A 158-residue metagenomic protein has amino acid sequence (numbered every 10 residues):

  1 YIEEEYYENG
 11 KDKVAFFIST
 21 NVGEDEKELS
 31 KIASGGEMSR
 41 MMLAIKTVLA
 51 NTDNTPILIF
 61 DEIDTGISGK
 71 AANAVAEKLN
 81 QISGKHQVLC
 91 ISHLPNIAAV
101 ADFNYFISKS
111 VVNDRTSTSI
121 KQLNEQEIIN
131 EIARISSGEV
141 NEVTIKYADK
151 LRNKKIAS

Functional and structural regions predicted by a protein language model:
Y1-M38: SMC-family hinge/dimerization module
G10-D12, T52-N54, S83-K85: Short loop/turn elements that form and flank the Walker-type P-loop nucleotide-binding site in RecA-like NTPase cores
A15-F16, I32, R40-A44, I128-G138: Internal helix-turn-beta structural module
A15-F16, T20-V22, G36-L58: GG-anchored amphipathic helix commonly corresponding to the ABC/SMC/Rad50 NBD signature/C-loop
K27, T52-D53, T65-N73: Conserved D-loop-proximal element of ABC-family nucleotide-binding domains
L29-S34, T65-I67, I120-L123: Short, contiguous acidic/charged loop-to-helix segments that flank catalytic cores in large enzymes
D61-E62: Walker B catalytic acidic pair
K70-S158: C-terminal lobe/lid and adjacent interdomain/linker elements of RecA-like ASCE P-loop ATPase modules
